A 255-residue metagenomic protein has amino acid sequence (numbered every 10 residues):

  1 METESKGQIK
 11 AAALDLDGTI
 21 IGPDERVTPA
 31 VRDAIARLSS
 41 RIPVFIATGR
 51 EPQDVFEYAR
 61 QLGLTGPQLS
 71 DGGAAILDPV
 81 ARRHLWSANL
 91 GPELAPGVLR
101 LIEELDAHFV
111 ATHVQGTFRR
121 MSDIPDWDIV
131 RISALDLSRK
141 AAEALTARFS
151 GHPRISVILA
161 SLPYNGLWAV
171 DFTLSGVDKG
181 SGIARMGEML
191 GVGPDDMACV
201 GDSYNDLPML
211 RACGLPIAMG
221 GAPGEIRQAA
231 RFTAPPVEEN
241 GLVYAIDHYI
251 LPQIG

Functional and structural regions predicted by a protein language model:
E2-T3, G7-I9, T28, T173-G255: Mg2+-dependent phosphoryl-transfer enzymes with acidic/Ser/Thr/Gly-rich catalytic loops
Q8-E25, L210: Asp-based phosphoryl-transfer active-site loop
I9, I42, T65, I129-V130 (+2 more regions): Short, well-ordered alpha-helix to beta-strand connector turns
I20, L77-D78, H84-L85, N165-A169 (+1 more regions): A short acidic, helix-capping loop that chelates divalent metal ions and anchors anionic groups
P23-M121: Active-site phosphate-binding/coordination module
L101, L105-A212: Conserved acidic, metal-coordinating active-site core of Asp-based, Mg2+-dependent phosphoryl-transfer enzymes
